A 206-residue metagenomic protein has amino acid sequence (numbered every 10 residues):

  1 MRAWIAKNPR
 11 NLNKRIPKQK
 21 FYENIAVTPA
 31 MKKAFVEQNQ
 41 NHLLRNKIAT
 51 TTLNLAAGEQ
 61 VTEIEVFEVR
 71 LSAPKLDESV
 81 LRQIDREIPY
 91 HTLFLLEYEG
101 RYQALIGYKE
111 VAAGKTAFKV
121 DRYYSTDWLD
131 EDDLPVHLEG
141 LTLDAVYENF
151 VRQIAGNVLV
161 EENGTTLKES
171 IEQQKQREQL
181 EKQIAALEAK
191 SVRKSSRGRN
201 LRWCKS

Functional and structural regions predicted by a protein language model:
M1-E97: N-terminal, leucine/charged-rich tether regions that mediate assembly and partner docking in large macromolecular
K7, N13, P17, L76 (+5 more regions): Generic, low-specificity signal for short hydrophobic/alpha-helical stretches with a mild N-terminal bias, encompassing
Q19, Q38-Q40, Q60, Q83 (+4 more regions): Residue-identity detector for glutamine
R70, P135-G140, K190-V192: Short, exposed beta-strand "edge-strand" segments with a Pro/Gly-rich flavor and a Y/T-containing core
E78-E162: Extended assembly-interface/linker segments at domain junctions
N163-S206: Alpha-helical oligomerization segments
